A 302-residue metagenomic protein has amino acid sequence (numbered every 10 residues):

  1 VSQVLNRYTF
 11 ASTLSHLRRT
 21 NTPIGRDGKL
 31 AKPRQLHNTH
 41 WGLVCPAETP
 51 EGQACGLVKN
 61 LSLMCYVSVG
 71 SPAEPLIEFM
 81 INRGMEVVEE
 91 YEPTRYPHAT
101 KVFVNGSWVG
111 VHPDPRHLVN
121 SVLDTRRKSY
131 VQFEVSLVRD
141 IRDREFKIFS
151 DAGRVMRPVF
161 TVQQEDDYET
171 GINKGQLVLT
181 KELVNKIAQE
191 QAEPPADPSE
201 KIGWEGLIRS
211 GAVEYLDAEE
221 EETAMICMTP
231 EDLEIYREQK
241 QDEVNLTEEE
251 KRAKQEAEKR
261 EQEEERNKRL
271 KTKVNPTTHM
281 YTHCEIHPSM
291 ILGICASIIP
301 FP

Functional and structural regions predicted by a protein language model:
V1-P302: Conduit-forming functional cores of very large proteins
